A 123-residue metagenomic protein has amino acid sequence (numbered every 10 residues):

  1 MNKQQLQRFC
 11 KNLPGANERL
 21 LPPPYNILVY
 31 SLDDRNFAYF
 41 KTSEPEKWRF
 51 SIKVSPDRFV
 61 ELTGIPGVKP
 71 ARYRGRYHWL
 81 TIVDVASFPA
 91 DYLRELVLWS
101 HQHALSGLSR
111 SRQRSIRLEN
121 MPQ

Functional and structural regions predicted by a protein language model:
M1-Q123: Charge-dense, helix-prone N-terminal extensions
